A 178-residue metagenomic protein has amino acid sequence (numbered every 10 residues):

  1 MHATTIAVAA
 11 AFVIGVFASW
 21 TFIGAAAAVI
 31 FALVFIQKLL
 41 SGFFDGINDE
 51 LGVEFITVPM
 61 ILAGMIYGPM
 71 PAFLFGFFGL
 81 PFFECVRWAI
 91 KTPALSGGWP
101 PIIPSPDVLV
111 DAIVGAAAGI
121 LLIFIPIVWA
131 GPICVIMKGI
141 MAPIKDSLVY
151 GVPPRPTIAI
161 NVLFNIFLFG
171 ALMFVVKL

Functional and structural regions predicted by a protein language model:
M1-I66, M70: Hydrophobic transmembrane alpha-helices
A3-V8, S41-E50, K91-L178: Membrane-embedded alpha-helical hairpins and interfacial helices in multi-pass inner-membrane proteins
V34, L80-P81, K138: Residue-level recognition of pore/gate-forming positions within transmembrane alpha-helices of multi-pass
V58, F77-E84: Hydrophobic transmembrane alpha-helices of multi-pass, membrane-embedded glycosylation machinery
G64-G68, G79, P106-V114: Alpha-helical transmembrane segments of multi-pass integral membrane proteins
P69-F75, I158: Membrane-interface alpha-helices at helix entry/exit sites of multi-pass transporters
G76-F77, V135: Residue-level recognition of transmembrane alpha-helices in multi-pass small-molecule transporters/permeases
C85-A89: Membrane-embedded alpha-helical segments of multi-pass transporters/permeases
